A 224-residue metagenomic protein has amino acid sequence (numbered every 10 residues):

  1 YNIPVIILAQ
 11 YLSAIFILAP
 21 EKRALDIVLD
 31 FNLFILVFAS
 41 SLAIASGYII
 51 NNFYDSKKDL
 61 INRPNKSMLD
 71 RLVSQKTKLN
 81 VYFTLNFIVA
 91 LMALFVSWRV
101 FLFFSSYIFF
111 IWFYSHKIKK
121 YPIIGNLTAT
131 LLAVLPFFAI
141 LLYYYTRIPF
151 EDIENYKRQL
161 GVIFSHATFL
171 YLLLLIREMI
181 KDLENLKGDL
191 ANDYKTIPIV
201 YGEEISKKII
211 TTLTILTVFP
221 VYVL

Functional and structural regions predicted by a protein language model:
Y1-L224: Multi-pass alpha-helical membrane architecture of UbiA-family and related isoprenoid/lipid prenyltransferases
